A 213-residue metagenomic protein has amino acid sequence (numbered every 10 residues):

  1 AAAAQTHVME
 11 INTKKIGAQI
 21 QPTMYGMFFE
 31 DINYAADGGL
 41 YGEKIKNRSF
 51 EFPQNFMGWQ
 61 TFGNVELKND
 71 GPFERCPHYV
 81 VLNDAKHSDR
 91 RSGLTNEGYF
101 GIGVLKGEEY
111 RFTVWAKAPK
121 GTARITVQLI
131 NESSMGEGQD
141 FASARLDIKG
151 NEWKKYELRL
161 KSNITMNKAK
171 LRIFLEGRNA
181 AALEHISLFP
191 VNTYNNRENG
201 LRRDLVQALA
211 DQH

Functional and structural regions predicted by a protein language model:
A3-Q212: Extracellular and organelle-lumenal recognition/adhesion modules and their flexible linkers in secreted
